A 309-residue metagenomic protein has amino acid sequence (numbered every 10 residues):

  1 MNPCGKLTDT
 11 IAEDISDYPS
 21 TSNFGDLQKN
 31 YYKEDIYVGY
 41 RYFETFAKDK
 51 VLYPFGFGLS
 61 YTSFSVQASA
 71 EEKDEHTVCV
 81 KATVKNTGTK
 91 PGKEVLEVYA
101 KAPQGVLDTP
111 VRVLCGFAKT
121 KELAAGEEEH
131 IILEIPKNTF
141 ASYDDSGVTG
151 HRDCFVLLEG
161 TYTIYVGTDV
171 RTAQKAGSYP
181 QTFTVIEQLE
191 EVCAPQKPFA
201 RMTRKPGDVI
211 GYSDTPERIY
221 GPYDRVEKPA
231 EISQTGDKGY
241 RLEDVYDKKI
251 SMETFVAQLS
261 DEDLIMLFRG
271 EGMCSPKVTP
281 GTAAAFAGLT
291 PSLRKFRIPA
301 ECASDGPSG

Functional and structural regions predicted by a protein language model:
M1-K93, C154-D169, A173-A176, P180-S233 (+2 more regions): Secreted, periplasmic, or luminal enzymes acting at the cell surface/secretory milieu
L7, Y40, F117, L242-V245: Short clusters of hydrophobic/aromatic residues that line enzyme substrate/ligand-binding pockets
E13-I15, A102-Q104, K137: Acidic, glycine-rich active-site loops and adjacent beta-strand->loop/helix elements that engage anionic groups
K85-T87, K101, E134-N138: Solvent-exposed residues in well-ordered beta-strands and their adjoining turns, especially edge/terminal strands
T89-V106, R112: Short acidic, flexible loop segments centered on an aromatic residue
V106-H151: Intrinsically disordered, low-complexity Pro/Gly/Ser/Thr-rich segments with frequent PxxP/GP/PP motifs and embedded
G236, Y240-T290: N-terminal amphipathic, basic-rich helices that act as targeting or association modules
